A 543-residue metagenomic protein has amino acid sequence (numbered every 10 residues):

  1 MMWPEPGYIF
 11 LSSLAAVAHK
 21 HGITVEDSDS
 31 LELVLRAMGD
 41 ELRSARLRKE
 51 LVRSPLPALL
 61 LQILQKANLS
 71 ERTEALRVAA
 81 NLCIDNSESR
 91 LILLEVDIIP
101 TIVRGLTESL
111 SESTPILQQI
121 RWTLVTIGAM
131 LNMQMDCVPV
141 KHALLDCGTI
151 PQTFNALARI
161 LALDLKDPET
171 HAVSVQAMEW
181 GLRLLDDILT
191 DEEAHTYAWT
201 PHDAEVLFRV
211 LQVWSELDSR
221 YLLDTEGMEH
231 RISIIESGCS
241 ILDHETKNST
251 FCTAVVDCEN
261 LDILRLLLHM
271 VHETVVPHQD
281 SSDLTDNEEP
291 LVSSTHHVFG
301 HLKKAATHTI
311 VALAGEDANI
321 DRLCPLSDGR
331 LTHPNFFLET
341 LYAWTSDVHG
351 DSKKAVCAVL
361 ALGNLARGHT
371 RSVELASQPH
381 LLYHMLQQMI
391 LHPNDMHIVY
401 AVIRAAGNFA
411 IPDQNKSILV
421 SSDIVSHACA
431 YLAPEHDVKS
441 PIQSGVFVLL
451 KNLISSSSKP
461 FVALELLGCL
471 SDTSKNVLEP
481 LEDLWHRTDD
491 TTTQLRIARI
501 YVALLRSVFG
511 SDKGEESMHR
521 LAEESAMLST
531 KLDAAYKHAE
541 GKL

Functional and structural regions predicted by a protein language model:
M2-L61, L69-E74, N81-V103, E112-L124 (+12 more regions): Elongated alpha-helical scaffolds that mediate protein-protein interactions in large eukaryotic proteins, primarily
M2-P6, H269, V275-E289, A305 (+5 more regions): Short, charged N-terminal helix-start/capping segments
W3-V17, A58-K66, I99-E112, D146-L165 (+7 more regions): Amphipathic alpha-helical segments within extended alpha-helical solenoids and repeat-rich scaffolds in large
I23-G39, A67-I84, L110-M135, L161-T190 (+9 more regions): Alpha-helical solenoid repeats of the armadillo/HEAT superfamily in eukaryotic scaffolding/adaptor proteins
V34, L51, L60, A75-L76 (+19 more regions): Structural signal for hydrophobic/aromatic residues that build the beta-strand cores of folded beta-sheet domains
G39, K49, L61, A80 (+15 more regions): Register-specific detector for alpha-helical tandem repeat solenoids, activating on a conserved position within each
R496-I500, S517, E524, L528-K531: Short, hydrophobic-biased amphipathic alpha-helical segments
